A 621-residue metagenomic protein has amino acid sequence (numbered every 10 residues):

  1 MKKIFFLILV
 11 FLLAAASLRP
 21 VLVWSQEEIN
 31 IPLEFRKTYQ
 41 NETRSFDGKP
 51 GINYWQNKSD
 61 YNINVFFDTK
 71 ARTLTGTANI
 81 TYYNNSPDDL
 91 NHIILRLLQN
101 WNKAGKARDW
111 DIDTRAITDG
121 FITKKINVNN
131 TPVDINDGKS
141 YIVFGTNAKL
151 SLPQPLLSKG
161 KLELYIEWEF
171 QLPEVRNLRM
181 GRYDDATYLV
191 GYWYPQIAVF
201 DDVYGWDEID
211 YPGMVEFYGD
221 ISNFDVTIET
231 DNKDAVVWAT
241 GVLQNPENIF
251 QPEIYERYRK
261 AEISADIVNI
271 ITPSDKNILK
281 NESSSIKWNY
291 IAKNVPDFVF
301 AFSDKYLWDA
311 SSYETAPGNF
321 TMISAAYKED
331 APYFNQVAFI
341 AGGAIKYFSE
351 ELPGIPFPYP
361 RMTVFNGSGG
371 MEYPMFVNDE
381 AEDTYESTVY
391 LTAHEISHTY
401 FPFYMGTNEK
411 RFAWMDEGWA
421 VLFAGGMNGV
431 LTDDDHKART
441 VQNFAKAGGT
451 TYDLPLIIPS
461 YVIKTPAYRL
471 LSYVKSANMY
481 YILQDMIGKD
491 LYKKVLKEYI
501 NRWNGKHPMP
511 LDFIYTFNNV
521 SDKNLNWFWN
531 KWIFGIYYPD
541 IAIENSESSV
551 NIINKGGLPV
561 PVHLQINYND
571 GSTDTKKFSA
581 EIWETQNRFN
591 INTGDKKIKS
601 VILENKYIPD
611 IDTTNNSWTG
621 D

Functional and structural regions predicted by a protein language model:
V23-T75, D184, N526: N-terminal, polar/Ser/Thr-rich
E27-Y39, T43-R44, K58, Y290 (+2 more regions): Hydrophobic alpha-helical and helix-loop surface patches within well-folded domains that function as non-catalytic
A78-I80, N84, L97, L152 (+4 more regions): Short, hydrophobic/aromatic-enriched beta-strand segments in well-ordered soluble domains
Y83, T114-D185, D275-S283, K287 (+2 more regions): A surface-exposed beta-strand-loop module
L90-D134, G191, E229-A235, D574-K576: Solvent-exposed beta-hairpin/edge-strand motifs
G105-A116, E169-F224, P246, Y313 (+1 more regions): Glycine/proline-rich low-complexity spacer/linker segments in large multi-domain proteins
F200-D201, V215-A393, L422: Hydrophobic helix-coil surface modules that form long, contiguous segments used for peptide/substrate interaction
A235-W238, Q251, L525-N526, S546-E604: Beta-strand-rich binding/interaction modules
